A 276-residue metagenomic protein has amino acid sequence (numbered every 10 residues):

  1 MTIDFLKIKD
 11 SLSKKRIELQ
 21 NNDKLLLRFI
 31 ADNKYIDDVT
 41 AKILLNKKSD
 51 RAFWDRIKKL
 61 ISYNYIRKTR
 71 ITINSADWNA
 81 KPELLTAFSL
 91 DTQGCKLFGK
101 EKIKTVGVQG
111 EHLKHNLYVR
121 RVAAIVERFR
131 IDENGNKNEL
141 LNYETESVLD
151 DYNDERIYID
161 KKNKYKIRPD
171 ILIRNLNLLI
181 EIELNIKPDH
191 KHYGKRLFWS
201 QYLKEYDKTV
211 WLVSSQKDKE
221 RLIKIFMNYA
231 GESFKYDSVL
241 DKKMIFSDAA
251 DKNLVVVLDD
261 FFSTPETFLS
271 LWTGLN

Functional and structural regions predicted by a protein language model:
M1-V106: Nuclease-adjacent, charged terminal/linker segments that flank catalytic cores
K15-E18, K24-L27, G194, K204-K208 (+1 more regions): Non-catalytic C-terminal interaction segments of nucleic acid-processing enzymes
L45, I57, I61, V122-E133 (+2 more regions): Hydrophobic, Leu/Ile/Phe/Ala-enriched alpha-helical segments that form helix-helix packing faces
K47, R174-L178, K204-D207: Short glycine/proline-enriched coil/turn segments at helix->beta-strand junctions
W78, A123-A124, N134-L179, L184-H190: Active-site metal-binding core of divalent-cation-utilizing nuclease and nuclease-like domains
Q93-Y143: Amphipathic alpha-helical dimerization/coiled-coil segments that flank or bridge DNA-binding/regulatory modules
I186-K204: Mg2+/Mn2+-dependent nuclease catalytic core
